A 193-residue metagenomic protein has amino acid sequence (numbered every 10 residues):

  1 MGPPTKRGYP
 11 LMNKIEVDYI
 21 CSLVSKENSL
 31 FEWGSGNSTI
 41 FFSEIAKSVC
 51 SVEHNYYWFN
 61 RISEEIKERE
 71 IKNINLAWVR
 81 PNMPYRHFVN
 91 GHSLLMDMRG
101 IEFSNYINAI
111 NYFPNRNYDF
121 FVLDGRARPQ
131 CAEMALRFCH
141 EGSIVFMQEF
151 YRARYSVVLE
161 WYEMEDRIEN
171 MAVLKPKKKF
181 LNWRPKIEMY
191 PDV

Functional and structural regions predicted by a protein language model:
M1-E27, G91-M96: Class I SAM-dependent methyltransferase Rossmann-like catalytic core, especially the SAM/SAH-binding loop
P3, W78-G100, R167-V193: A broadly tuned preference for mixed-charge, low-complexity surface segments
P10, N28, E32, F121-G125: Short, charged/polar micro-motifs that form catalytic or ligand-binding hotspots
K14-H87: SAM cofactor-binding core of SAM-dependent methyltransferases, primarily the Rossmann-like beta-alpha-beta module
I15-Y19, G36-S38, S104-N111, Q130-M134 (+1 more regions): A generic local structural motif
C21, F59, S63, S104-I107 (+2 more regions): Generic detector of well-ordered alpha-helical segments enriched in charged/polar residues, highlighting helical
A77-M134: Internal catalytic-core helix/loop-beta-alpha segment that presents or stabilizes conserved functional determinants
I110-V193: C-terminal substrate-binding/active-site "lid" region of AdoMet-derived donor-dependent transferases
